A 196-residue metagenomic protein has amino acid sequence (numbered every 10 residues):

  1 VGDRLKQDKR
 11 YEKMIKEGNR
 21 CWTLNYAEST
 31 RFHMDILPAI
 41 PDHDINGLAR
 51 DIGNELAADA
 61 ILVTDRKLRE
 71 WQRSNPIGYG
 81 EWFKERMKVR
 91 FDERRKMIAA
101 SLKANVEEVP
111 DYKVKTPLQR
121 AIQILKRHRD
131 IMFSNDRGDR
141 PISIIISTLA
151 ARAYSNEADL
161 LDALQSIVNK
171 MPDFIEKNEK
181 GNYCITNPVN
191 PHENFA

Functional and structural regions predicted by a protein language model:
G2-L56, I61-S74: Conserved catalytic core of two-metal-ion nucleotidyltransferases
Y26, R31-H43, F83-K84, I124 (+3 more regions): Generic detector of bulky aromatic hydrophobic side chains
N46, I52, I77-Y79, R137 (+1 more regions): Feature targets compositionally biased, intrinsically disordered low-complexity regions with long contiguous runs
D65-R120: Long, charge-rich alpha-helical interaction segments
A100-A196: Conserved nucleotidyltransferase catalytic core and NTase-mimicking acidic/glycine-rich helix/loop elements in nucleic
